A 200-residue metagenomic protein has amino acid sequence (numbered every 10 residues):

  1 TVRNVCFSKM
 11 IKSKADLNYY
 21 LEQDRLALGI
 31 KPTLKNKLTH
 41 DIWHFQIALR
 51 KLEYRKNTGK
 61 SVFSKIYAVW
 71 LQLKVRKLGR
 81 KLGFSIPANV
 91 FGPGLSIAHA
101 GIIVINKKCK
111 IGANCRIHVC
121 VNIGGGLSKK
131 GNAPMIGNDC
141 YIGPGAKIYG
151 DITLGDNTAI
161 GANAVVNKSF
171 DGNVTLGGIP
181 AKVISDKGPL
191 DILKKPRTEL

Functional and structural regions predicted by a protein language model:
T1-L82, L190-L200: Terminal amphipathic alpha-helical/low-complexity segments used for targeting or macromolecular assembly
T39, L49-K56, N114, H118-V119 (+3 more regions): Broad hydrophobic/π-residue packing in well-ordered secondary structure
H40, A88, P93, G125 (+2 more regions): Generic structural "secondary-structure junction" signal
K65-K108, N114: Short linear elements at protein peripheries
G79, K107, V119, G143 (+3 more regions): Short alpha-helix boundary/capping motifs
P93-G94, A98-K107, G112-A113, I117-V119 (+9 more regions): Left-handed beta-helix
V174, I179-K194: Conserved beta-strand-loop-alpha-helix hinge in the C-terminal portion of ABC ATPase nucleotide-binding domains
